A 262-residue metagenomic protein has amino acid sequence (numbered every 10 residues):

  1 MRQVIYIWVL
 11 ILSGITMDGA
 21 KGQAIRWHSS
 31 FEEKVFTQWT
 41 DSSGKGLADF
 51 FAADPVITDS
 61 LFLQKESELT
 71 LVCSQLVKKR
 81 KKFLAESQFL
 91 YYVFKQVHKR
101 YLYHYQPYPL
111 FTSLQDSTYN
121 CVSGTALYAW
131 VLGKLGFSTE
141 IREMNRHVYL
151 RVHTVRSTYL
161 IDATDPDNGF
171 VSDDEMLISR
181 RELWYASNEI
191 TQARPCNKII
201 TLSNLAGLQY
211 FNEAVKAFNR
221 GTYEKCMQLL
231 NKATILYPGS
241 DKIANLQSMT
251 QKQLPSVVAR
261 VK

Functional and structural regions predicted by a protein language model:
M1-I25: Bacterial Sec-dependent N-terminal signal peptides
K21-S67: Linear, non-domain "peripheral" regions
A52-T112: Secondary-structure boundary elements
K78-R80, V93, F111-S117, W130 (+3 more regions): Non-catalytic structural scaffold of enzyme domains
Q88, Y119, N145-H147: Extracytoplasmic
G124-A186: Hydrophobic/aromatic-rich core segments of domains that either
T158-Q253: His-Asp-centered catalytic microenvironments across diverse enzyme cores, prominently the transglutaminase-like
T250-K262: Alpha-helical linker/edge segments of TPR/alpha-solenoid repeat scaffolds and analogous pre-/post-domain helices
